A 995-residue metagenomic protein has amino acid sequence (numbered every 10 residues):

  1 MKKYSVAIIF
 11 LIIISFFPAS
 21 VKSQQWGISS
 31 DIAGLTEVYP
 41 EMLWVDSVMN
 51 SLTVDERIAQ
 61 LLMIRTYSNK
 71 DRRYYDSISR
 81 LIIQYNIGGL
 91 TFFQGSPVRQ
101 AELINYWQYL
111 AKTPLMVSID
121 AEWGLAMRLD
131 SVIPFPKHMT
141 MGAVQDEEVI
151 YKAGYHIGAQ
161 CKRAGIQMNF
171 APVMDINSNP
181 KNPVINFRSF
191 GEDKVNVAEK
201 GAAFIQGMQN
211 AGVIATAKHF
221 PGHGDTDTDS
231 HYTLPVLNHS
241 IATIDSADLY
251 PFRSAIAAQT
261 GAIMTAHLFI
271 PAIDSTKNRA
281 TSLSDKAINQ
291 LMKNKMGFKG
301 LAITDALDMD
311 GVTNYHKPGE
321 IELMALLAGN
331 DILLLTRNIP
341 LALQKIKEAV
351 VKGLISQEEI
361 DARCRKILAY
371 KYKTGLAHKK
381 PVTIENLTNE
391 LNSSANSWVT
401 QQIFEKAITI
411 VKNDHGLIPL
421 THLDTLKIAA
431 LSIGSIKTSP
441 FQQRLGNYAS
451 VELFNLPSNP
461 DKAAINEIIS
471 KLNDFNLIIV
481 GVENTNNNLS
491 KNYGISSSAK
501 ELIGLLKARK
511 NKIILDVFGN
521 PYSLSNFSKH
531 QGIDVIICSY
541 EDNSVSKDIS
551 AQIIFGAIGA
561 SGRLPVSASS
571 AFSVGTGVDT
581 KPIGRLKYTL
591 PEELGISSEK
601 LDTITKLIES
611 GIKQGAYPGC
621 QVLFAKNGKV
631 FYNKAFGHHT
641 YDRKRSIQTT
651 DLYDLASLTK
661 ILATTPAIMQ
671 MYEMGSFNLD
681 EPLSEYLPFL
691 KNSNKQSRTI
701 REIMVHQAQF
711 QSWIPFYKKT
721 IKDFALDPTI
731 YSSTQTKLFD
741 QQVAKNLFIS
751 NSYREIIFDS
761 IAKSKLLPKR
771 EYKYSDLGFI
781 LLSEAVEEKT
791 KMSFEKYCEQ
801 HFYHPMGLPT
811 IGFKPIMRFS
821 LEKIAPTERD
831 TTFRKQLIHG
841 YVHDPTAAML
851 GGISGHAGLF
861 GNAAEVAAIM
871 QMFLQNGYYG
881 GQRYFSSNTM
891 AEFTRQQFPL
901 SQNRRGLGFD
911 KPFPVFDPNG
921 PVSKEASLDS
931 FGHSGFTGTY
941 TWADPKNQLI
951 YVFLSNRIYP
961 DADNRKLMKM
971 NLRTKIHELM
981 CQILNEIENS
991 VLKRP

Functional and structural regions predicted by a protein language model:
M1-G27: Bacterial Sec-dependent N-terminal signal peptides
S23-I64, S68-R80, H316-S597: Preference for extracellular/luminal or secreted protein segments
T53, L90, Q100-L115, L125-M127 (+2 more regions): Second-shell residues forming the walls of enzyme active-site clefts
G88, G261, I367, I612-S646 (+4 more regions): A short, well-structured edge-of-sheet supersecondary motif
L586-C620, F624-K626, V630-Y632, E787 (+2 more regions): Catalytic loop of the DD-peptidase/beta-lactamase superfamily, centered on the K-T-G motif and neighboring
Q614-Q621, D642-V705, K765-G778, S854-A857: Short active-site loop at a secondary-structure junction that contains or immediately precedes the catalytic residue(s)
K695-L928: Short, surface-exposed loop or secondary-structure junction motifs that flank catalytic or metal-binding residues
